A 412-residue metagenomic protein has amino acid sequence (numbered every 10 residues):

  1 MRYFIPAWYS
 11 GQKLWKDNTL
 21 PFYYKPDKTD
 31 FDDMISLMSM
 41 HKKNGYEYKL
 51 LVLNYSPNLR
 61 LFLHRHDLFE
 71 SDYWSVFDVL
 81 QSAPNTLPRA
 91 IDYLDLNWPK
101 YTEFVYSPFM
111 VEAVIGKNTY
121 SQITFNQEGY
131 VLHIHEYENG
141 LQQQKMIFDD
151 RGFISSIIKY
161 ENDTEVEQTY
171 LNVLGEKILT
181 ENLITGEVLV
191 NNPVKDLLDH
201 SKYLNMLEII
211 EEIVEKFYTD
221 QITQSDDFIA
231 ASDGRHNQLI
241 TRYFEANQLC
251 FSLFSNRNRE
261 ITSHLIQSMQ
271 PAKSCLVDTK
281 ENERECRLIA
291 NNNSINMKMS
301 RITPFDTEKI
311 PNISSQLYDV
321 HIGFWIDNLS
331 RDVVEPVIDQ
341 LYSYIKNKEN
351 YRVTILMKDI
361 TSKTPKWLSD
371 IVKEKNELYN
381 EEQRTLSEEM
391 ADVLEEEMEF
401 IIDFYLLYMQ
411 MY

Functional and structural regions predicted by a protein language model:
M1-N97: N-terminal subdomain of nucleotide-sugar transferases
D92-E208: Repetitive, compositionally biased segments used for assembly/scaffolding
S201-E211, K216-R235: Short N-terminal targeting/anchoring amphipathic segment
K216-T223, Y243-A246, S255-S274: Membrane-proximal helix-turn-helix segments that form the acceptor-binding/catalytic region of lipid-linked
F228-G234, T241-R257: Active-site proximal beta-strand in glycosyltransferases
H264, S268-N296: A short, active-site helix/loop in glycosyltransferases that binds the activated sugar's phosphate group
R301-L386: Conserved catalytic-core segment of nucleotide-activated headgroup transferases in glycan assembly
L378-Y412: Donor nucleotide-activated moiety binding/catalytic core segment of transferases that use nucleotide-activated donors
